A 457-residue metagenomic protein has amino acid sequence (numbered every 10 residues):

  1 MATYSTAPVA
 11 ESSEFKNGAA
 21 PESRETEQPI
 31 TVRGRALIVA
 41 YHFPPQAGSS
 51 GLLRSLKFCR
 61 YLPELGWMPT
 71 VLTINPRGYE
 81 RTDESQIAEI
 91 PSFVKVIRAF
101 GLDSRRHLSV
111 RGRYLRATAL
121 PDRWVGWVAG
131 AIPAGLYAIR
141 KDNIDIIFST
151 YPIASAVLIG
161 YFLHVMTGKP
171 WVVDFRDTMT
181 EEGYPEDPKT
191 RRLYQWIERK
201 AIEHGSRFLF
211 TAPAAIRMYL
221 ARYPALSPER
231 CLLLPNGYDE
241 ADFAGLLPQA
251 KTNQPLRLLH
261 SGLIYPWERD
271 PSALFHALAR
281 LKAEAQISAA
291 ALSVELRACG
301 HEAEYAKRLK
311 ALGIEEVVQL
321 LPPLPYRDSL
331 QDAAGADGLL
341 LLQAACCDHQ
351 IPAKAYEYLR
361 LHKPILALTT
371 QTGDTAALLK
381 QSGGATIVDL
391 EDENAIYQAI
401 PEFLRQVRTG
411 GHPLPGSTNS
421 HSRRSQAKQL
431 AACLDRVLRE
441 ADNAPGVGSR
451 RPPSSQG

Functional and structural regions predicted by a protein language model:
A2-F100, R207, P213, D435-D442 (+1 more regions): N-terminal subdomain of nucleotide-sugar transferases
R77, T167-V172, T180-K200, E240: Nucleotide-sugar donor phosphate/pyrophosphate-binding loop at the beta->alpha transition of glycosyltransferases
L136, S155-L158, F162-M166, K189-F208: Membrane-proximal helix-turn-helix segments that form the acceptor-binding/catalytic region of lipid-linked
A214, G237: Carbohydrate-associated surface elements
A250-E268, F275-L278, Q426: Conserved donor-binding/catalytic core segment of Leloir-type glycosyltransferases
Y265, R269-S272, P325-Q331, L339-Y356 (+1 more regions): Nucleotide-sugar-dependent
A289-C299, A303-D328: Nucleotide-activated donor-binding/catalytic signature segment of Leloir-type glycosyltransferases, i.e., the conserved
E391-A395, R408-R436: A charged, aromatic-enriched C-terminal amphipathic alpha-helix characteristic of glycosyltransferases across folds
